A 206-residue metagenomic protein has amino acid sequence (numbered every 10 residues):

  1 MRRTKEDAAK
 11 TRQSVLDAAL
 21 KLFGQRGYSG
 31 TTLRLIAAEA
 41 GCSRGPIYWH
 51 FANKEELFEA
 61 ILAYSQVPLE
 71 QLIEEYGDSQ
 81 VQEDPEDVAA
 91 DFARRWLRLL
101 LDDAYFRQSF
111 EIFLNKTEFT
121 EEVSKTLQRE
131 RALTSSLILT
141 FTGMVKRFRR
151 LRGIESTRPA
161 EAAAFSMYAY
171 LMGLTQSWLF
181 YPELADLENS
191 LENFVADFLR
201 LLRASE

Functional and structural regions predicted by a protein language model:
M1-R26, G30-C42, E55-E59, N189: Basic, helix-initiating cap at the start of DNA-binding domains
G45: Key DNA-contact positions within bacterial/archaeal DNA-binding proteins
Y48-F51, E55: A short His-aromatic
A60, E74-Q108, A160-M167: Hydrophobic alpha-helical connector segments
V67-E74, D87, V123-L151, A162-F165 (+2 more regions): Amphipathic alpha-helical packing segments from all-alpha helical-bundle domains
Y76, Q80, F110, L114-T117 (+2 more regions): Secondary-structure edge/capping motif, primarily at the C-terminal ends of alpha-helices and the immediately following
R98-T142: Short secondary-structure transition hinges
L99-D102, F119-E122, G143, R147 (+2 more regions): Amphipathic C-terminal alpha-helical segment
